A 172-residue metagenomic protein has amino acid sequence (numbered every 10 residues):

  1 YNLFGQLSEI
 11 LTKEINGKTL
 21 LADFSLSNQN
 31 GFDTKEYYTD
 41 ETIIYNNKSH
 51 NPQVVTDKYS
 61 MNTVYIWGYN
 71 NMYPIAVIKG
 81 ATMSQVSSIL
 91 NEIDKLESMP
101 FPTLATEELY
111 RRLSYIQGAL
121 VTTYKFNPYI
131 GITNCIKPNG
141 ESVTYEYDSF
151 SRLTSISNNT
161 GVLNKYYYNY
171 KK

Functional and structural regions predicted by a protein language model:
Y1-D57, M61-K137, S142-K172: Beta-strand elements of repeat-based all-beta scaffolds
